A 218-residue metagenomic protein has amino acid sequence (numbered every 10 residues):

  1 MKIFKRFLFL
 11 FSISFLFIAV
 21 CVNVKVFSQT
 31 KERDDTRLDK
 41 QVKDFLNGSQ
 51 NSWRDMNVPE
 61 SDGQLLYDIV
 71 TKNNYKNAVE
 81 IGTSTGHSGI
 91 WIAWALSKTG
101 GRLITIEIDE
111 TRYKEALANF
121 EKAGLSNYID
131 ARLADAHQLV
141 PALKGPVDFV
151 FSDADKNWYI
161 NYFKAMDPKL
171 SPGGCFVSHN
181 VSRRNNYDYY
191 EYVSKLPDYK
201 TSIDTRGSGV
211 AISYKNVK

Functional and structural regions predicted by a protein language model:
I3-F151, K156-V177, V181-K218: A short alpha-helical cap/connector motif
